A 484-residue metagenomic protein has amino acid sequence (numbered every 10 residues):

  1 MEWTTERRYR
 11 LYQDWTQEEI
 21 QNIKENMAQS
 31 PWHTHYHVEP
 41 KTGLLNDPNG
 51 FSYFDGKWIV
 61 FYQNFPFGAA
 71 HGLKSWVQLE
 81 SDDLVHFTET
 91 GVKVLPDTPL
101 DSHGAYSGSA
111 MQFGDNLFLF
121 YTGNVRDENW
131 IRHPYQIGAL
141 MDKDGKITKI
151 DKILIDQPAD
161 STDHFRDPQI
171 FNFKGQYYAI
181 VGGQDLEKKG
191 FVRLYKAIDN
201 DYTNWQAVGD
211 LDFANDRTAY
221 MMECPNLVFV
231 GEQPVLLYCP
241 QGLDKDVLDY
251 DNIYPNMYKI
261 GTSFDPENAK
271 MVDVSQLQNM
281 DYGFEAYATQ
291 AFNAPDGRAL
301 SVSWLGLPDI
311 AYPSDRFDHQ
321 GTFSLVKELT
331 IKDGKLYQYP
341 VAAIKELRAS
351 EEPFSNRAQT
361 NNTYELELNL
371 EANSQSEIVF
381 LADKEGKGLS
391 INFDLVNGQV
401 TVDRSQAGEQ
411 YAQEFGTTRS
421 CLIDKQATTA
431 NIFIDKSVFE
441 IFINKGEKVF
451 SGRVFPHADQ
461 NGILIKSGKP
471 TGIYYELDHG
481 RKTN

Functional and structural regions predicted by a protein language model:
M1-H103, S107, M111-D167, N172-T218 (+4 more regions): Beta-rich carbohydrate-recognition and catalytic domains
W3, E18-I20, Y254-N484: Beta-rich accessory regions
